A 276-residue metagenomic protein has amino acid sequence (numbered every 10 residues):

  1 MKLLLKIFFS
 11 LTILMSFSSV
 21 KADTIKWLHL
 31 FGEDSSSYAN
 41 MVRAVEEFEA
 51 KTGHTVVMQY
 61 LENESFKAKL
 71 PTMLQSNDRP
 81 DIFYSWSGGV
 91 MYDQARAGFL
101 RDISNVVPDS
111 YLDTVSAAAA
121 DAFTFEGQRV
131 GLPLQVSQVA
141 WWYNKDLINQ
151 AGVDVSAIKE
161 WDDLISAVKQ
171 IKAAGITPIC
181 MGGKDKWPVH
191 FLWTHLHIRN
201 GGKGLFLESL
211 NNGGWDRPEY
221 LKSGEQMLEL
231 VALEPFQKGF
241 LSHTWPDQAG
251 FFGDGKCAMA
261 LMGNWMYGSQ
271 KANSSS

Functional and structural regions predicted by a protein language model:
V20-A97, D109-L112, V155: Conserved N-terminal structural module of periplasmic/extracytoplasmic solute-binding proteins
L30, A44, E225-S276: Extracytoplasmic/periplasmic substrate-binding proteins
Y60-K69, G89, K159-I165, G239-G253: Short helix-initiation/N-cap motifs at beta->coil->alpha
K67-R79, A97, L147-I148, S166-A173 (+1 more regions): Short helices/loops that flank or line small-molecule/ion binding pockets
W86-A140, K145, I165-S166, F191-T194 (+1 more regions): Hinge/lid segment of periplasmic solute-binding proteins
D102-V115, A157, G183, N200-K222 (+1 more regions): Short, solvent-exposed loop/beta-turn-alpha elements that line the ligand-binding surface or hinge of extracytoplasmic
E126, V130-L134, V139, I165-N212 (+1 more regions): Extracytoplasmic/periplasmic solute-binding protein
V168-Q170, S209-L241: Glycine-centered hinge/linker elements that transmit conformational signals in sensory and ligand-binding systems
